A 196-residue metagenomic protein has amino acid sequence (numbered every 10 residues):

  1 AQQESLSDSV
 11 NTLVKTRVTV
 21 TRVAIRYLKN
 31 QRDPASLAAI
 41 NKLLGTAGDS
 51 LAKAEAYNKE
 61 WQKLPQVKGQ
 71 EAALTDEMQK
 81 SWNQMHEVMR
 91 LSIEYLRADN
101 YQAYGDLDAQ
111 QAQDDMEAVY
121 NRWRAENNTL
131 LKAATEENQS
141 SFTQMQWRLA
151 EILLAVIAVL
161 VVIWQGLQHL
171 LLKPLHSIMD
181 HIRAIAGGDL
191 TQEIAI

Functional and structural regions predicted by a protein language model:
A1-G48: N-terminal extramembrane/targeting module of integral membrane proteins
A1-T21, P65-W82, A112, E137-R148: Amphipathic alpha-helical segments and their boundaries
Q3, S9-V10, T16, M116 (+3 more regions): Heptad-repeat coiled-coil core detector
I25-K42, K59-A125, L131, T135-E137: Polar/charged, Q/E/K-enriched amphipathic alpha-helical segments with strong coiled-coil propensity that act as
G45-E60: Amphipathic alpha-helical packing segments from all-alpha helical-bundle domains
L130-I182, A186: Selective recognition of signaling/oligomerization transmembrane alpha-helices
R183-I196: HAMP signal relay module
